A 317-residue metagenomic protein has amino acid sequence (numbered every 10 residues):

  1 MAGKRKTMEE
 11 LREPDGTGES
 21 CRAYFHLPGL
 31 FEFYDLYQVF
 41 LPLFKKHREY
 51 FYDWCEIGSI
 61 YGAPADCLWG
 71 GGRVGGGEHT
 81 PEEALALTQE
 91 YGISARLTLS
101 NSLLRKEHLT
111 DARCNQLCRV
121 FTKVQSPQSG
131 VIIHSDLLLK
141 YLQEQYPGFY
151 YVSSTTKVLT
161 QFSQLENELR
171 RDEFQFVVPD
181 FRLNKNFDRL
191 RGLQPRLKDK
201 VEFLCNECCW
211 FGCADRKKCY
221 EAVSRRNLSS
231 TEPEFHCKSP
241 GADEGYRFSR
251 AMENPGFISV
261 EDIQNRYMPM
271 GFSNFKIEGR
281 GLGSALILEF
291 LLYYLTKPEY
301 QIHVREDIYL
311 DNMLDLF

Functional and structural regions predicted by a protein language model:
A2-E168, E173-F317: Active-site pocket-lining/capping segments in soluble small-molecule metabolic enzymes
